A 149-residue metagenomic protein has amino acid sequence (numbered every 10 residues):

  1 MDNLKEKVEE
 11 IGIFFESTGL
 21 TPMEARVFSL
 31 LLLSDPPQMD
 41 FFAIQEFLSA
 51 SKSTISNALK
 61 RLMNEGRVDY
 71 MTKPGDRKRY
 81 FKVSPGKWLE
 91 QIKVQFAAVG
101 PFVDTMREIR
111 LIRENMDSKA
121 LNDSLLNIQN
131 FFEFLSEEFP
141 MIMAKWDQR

Functional and structural regions predicted by a protein language model:
M1-A25, R149: Short alpha-helical segments that sit at the start of domains
T18-M23, D40, K73-V94: Short, cationic-aromatic polyanion-contact patches
L32-P37: Short helix-capping/hinge SLiMs at alpha-helix to coil transitions
A43-E46: A short acidic, leucine-rich amphipathic alpha-helix
S51-K52: Short coil turns linking two alpha-helices in DNA-binding domains
G66: Glycine-centered, phosphate/nucleic-acid-interacting loop/turn motifs that mediate DNA/RNA or nucleotide
I112-R149: C-terminal regulatory/oligomerization modules of transcriptional regulators
